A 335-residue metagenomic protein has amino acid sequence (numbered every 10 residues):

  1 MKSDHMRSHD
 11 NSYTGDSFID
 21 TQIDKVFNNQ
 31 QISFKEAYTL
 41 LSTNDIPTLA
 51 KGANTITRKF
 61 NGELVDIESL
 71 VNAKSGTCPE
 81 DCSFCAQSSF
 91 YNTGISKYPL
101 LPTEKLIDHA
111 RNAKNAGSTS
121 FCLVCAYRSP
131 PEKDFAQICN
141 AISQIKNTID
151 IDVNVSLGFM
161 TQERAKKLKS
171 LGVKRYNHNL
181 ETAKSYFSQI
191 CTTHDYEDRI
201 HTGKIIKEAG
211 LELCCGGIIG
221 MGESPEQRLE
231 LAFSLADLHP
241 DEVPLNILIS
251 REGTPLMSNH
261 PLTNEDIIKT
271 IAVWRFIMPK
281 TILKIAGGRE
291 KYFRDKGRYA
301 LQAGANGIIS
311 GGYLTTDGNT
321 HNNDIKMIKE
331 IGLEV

Functional and structural regions predicted by a protein language model:
M1-P47, I107, F233-V335: Auxiliary Fe-S-binding modules of radical SAM enzymes
N29, A53, C82, L123 (+5 more regions): Conserved, mostly hydrophobic/aromatic
N29, Q87-F90, E181-A183, L248-S250: Short connector loops/turns at beta-strand edges and beta->alpha or beta->beta junctions
A50-Y91, Y98-C122: N-terminal pre-triad scaffold of radical SAM enzymes
N54-T55, S143, A272, R298: Active-site phosphate/pyrophosphate- and oxyanion-stabilizing loops and adjacent acidic/basic residues in soluble
V65-S69, F121, V153-V155, Y176-H178 (+4 more regions): Hydrophobic faces of well-ordered beta-strands that scaffold small-molecule active sites in alpha/beta enzyme cores
F90-G216, M221, P225-L229, S234-L238: Conserved Radical SAM active-site core
